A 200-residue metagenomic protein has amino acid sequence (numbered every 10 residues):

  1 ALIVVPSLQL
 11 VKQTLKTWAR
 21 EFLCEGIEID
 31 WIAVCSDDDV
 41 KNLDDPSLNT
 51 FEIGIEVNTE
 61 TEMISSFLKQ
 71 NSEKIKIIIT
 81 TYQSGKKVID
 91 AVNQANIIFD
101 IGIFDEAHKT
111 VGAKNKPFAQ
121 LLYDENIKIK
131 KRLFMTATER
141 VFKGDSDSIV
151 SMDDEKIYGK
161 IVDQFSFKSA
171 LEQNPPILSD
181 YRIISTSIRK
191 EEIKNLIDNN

Functional and structural regions predicted by a protein language model:
A1-V40, Y82-S84: Conserved Walker A/P-loop ATP-binding site and its immediately adjacent core in helicase/helicase-like ATPase domains
L8-V11, D38-K41, Q83-K86, H108-K109 (+2 more regions): Conserved nucleotide-binding/hydrolysis micro-motifs of P-loop NTPases
E25-D30, I98-F99, I127-K131, Y158 (+1 more regions): Short glycine-/polar-rich loops that comprise or flank the Walker A/P-loop and associated switch/sensor motifs
I32-E62, T81-K87, K109-G112: Conserved helicase motor
E56-T61, K109-Y123, S148-D154, Y158: Substrate-gripping "pore-loop 1 plus following alpha2 helix"
T61-I98: Conserved helix/coil segment N-terminal to the catalytic DExD/H
Y82-S84, V92-F134, T138-R140: SF2 helicase catalytic motif II
K131, G144-N200: Interdomain helical connector at the RecA1-RecA2 junction of SF1/SF2 helicase-like NTPases
